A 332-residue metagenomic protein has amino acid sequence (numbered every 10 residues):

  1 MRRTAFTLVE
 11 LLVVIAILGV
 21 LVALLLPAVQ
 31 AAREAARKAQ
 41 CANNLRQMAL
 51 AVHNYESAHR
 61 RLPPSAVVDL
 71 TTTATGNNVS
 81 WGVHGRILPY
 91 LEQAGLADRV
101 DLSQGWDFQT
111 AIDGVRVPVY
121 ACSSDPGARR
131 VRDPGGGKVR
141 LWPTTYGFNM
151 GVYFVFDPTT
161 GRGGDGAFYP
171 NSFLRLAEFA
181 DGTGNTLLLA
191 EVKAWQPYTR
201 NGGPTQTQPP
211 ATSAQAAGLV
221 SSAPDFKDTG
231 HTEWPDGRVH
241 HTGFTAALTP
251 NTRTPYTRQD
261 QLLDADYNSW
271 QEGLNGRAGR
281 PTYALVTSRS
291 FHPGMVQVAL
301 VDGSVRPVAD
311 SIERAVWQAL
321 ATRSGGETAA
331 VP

Functional and structural regions predicted by a protein language model:
R2-R37, Q47: N-terminal single-pass transmembrane signal-anchor helix
A31-P332: Internal low-complexity, small-residue/proline-rich segments
